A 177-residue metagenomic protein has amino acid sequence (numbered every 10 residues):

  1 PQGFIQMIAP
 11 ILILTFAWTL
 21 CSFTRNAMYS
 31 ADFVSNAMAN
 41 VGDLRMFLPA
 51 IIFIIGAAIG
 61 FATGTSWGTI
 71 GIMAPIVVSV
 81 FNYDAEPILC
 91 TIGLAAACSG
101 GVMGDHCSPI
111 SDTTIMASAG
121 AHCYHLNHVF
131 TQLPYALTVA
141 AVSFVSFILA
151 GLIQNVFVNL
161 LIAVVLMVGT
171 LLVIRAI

Functional and structural regions predicted by a protein language model:
P1-Q6, D32-N40, I115, A119 (+1 more regions): Short amphipathic alpha-helical coupling elements at transmembrane boundaries
P1-Y29, M46-A58, A62: Core transmembrane alpha-helical segments of multi-pass membrane transporters/permeases
I11-A17, A50-I52, I72-V77, V158-T170: Hydrophobic mid-bilayer segments of alpha-helices in multi-pass membrane transport proteins, especially secondary
T15, M46-G60, A85-H106, I110 (+2 more regions): Alpha-helical transmembrane segments of multi-pass membrane proteins
T19, I54-A58, V80, V102 (+1 more regions): Alpha-helical transmembrane segments of multipass membrane proteins
S22-F33, A62-G64, S143-F157: Transmembrane helix-loop junctions in multi-pass membrane proteins
A37-D43, G56-G101, G120: Membrane-interfacial helix-loop connectors
A95, S99-I177: Juxtamembrane and boundary regions of transmembrane helices in multi-pass small-molecule transporters and channels
